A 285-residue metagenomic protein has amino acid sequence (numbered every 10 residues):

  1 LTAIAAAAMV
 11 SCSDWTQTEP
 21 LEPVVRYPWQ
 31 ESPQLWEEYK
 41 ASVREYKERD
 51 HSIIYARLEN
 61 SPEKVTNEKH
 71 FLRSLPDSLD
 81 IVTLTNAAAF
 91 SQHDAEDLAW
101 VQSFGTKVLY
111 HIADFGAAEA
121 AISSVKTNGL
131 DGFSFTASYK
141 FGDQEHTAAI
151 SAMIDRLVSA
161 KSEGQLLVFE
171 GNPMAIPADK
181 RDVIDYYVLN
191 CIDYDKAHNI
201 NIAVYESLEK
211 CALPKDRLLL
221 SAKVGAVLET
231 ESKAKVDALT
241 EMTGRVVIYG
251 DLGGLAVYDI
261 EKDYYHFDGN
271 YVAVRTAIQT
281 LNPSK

Functional and structural regions predicted by a protein language model:
L1-R49: Bacterial Sec-dependent N-terminal signal peptides
L1-S11, S123, E229-D237, K285: Polar low-complexity intrinsically disordered regions
T16-P20, Y27-Q34, S52, S123 (+2 more regions): Proteins with a high burden of low-complexity, intrinsically disordered sequence enriched in S/T/G/P/A and R, requiring
P33-S42, E261-K285: A recurrent domain-boundary module in secreted/ectodomain proteins
E48-A238, Y249-L252, A256, E261 (+2 more regions): Chitinase-like catalytic core of GlcNAc-active glycosidases
E241-V247: Short, surface-exposed beta-strand/loop micro-motifs that present aromatic residues
